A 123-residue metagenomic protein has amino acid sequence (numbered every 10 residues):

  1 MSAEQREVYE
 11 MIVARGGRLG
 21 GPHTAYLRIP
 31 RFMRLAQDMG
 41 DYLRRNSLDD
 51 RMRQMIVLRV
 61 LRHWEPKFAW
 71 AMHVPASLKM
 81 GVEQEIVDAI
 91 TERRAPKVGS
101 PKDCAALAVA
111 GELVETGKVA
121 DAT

Functional and structural regions predicted by a protein language model:
M1-D50, P101: Mobile cap/lid helix-loop segments that border enzyme active or cofactor-binding sites and regulate substrate access
P22-Y26, A36-G40, M55-L61, I90-T91 (+1 more regions): Short alpha-helical scaffolding segments that buttress acidic/His motifs in well-ordered protein cores
F32, L48, M52-M55, V60-I86: Conserved alpha-helical segments that form or flank metal/cofactor-binding pockets of metalloenzymes
R44, L78, E115: Short polybasic/polar patches that bind polyanions
E65, R93-R94, T116-G117: Short loop/turn hinge sites at secondary-structure boundaries
I90-P101: Acidic/His metal-coordination segments adjacent to aromatic residues that form catalytic metal sites in metalloenzymes
S100-T123: Acidic/histidine-rich alpha-helical segments that form the ligand environment of transition-metal centers
